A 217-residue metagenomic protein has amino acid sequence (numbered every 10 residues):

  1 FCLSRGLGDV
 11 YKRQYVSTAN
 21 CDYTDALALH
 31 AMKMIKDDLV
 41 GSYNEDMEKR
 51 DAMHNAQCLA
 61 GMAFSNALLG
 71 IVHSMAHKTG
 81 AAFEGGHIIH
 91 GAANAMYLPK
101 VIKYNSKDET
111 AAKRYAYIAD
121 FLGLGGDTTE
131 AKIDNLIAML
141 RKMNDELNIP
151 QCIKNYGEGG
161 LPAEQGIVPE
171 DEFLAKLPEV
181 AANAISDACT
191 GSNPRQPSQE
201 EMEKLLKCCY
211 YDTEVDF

Functional and structural regions predicted by a protein language model:
F1-Y11: Single conserved hydrophobic/aromatic residue that forms the stacking wall/gate of nucleotide- or nucleobase-binding
D9-K49, A60: Core active-site phosphate/anionic-ligand binding loop and the adjoining beta-turn-alpha structural block in enzyme
L27, A31, I71, A93-Y97: Catalytic-loop motifs flanking and including active-site residues across diverse enzymes
K49-C58, I133, I137: Short, well-structured alpha-helical segments that form the helix of a local strand-helix-strand
C58-N94, D187-G191: Glycine-rich phosphate/pyrophosphate-binding beta-alpha loops
A82-E172, V215: Gly/Pro-rich interdomain helix-loop hinge
D171-F217: Short, amphipathic C-terminal "tail helix"
